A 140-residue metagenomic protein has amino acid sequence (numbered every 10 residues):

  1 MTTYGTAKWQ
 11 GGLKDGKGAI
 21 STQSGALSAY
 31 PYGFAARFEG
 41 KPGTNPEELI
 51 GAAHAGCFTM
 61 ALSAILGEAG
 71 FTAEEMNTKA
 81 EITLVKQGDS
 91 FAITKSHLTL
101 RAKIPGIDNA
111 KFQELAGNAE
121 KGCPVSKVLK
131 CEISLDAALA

Functional and structural regions predicted by a protein language model:
M1-A52, T59-A140: Extended beta-strand/beta-hairpin segments
